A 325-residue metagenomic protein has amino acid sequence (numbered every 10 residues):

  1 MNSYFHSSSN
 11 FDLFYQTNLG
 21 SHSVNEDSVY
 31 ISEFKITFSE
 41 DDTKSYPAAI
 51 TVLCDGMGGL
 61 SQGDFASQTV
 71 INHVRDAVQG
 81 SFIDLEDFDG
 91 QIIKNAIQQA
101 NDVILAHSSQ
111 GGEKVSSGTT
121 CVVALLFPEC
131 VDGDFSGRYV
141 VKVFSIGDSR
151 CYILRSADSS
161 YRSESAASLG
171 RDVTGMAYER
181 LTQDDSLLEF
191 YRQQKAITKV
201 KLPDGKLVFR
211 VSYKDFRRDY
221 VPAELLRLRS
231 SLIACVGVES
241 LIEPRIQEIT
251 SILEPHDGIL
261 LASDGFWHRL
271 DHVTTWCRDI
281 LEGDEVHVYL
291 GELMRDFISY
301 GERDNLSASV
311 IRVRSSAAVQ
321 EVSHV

Functional and structural regions predicted by a protein language model:
M1-V325: PP2C/PPM-type serine/threonine phosphatase catalytic domain
